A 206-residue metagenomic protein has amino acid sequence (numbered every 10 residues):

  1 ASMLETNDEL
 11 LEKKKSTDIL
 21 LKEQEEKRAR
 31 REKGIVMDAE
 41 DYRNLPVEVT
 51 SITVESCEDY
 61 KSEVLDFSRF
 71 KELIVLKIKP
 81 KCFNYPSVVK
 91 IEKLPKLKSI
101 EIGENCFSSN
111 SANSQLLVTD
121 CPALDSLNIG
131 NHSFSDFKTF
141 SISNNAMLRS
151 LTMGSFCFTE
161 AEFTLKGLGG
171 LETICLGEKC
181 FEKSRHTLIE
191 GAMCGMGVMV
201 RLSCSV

Functional and structural regions predicted by a protein language model:
L4-E5, I174-G177, R185-V206: Leucine-rich solenoid repeat scaffolds
L10-L11, K15-S56: N-terminal capping/linker segments that flank leucine-rich repeat
D38-P46, E63-R69, V89-E92, L116-V118 (+2 more regions): Leucine-rich repeat
Y42-P86, L94: LRR N-terminal entry segment and analogous cap-like coil->beta motifs
V47, S68-K71, N84, E92-P95 (+6 more regions): Inter-repeat linker/turn residues at the boundaries of leucine-rich repeats
V54-D59, I78-N84, I102-S108, V118 (+6 more regions): Concave beta-strand-loop units of leucine-rich repeat
E72-K77, K90, K96-S99, L117 (+5 more regions): Discrete beta-strand positions within long extracellular beta-solenoid architectures
